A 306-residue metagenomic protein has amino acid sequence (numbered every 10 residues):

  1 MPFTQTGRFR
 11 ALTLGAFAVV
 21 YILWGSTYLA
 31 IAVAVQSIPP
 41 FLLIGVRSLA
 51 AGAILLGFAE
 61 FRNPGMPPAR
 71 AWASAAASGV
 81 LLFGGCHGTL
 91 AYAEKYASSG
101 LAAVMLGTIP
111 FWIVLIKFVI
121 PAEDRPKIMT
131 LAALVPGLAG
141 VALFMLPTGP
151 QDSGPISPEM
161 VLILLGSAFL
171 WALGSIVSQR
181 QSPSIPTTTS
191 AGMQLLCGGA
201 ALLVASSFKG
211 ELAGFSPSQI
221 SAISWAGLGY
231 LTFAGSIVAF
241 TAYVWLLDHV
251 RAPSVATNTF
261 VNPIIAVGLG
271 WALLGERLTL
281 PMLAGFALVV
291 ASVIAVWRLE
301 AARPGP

Functional and structural regions predicted by a protein language model:
M1-G45, V80, Y92, D152-P183 (+2 more regions): Glycine-/small-residue-enriched transmembrane alpha-helix faces in small-molecule transporters and effluxers
T4, S26, A30-V33, S37 (+5 more regions): Membrane-interface helix-cap regions at the ends of transmembrane helices in multi-pass membrane proteins
R8-T13, Q36-F41, G45, P67-A73 (+4 more regions): Juxtamembrane helix-entry segments on the extracytoplasmic side of multipass membrane proteins
L23, T27-Y28, L56-L106, I116 (+2 more regions): Specific transmembrane alpha-helical segments of multi-pass solute transporters/efflux pumps, especially DMT/EamA
G45-V46, A102-T108, S175-A200, T232-A272: Helix-helix packing/entry segments at the starts of transmembrane helices
I54-M66, I109-V135, I264-L283: C-terminal transmembrane-helix exit sites in multi-pass transporters
L55, A76-A77, T108, K127-T148 (+3 more regions): Hydrophobic transmembrane alpha-helices of multi-pass small-molecule transport proteins
L55, I113-L115, V119, G137 (+3 more regions): Transmembrane alpha-helical segments that form core, pore/gating elements of small-molecule transporters/exporters
